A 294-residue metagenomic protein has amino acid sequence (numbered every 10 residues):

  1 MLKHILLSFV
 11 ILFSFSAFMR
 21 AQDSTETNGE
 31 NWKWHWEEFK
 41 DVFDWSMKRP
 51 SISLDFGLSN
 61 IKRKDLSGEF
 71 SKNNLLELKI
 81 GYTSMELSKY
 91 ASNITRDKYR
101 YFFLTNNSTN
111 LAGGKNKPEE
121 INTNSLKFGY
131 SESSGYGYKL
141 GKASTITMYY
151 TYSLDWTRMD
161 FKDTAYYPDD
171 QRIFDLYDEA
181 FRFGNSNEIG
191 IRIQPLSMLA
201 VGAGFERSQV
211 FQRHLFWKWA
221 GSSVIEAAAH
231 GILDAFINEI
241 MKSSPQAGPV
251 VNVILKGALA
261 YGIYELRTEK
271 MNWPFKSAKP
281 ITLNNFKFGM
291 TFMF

Functional and structural regions predicted by a protein language model:
M1-T27, F294: Bacterial Sec-dependent N-terminal signal peptides
Q22-T95, L111, R267-F294: Short glycine/proline- and aromatic-enriched beta-strand/turn motifs that initiate or cap beta-hairpins
F43, I61-S71, T105-K127, T157-G184 (+3 more regions): Extracellular/periplasm-exposed beta-strand and loop segments of Gram-negative cell-envelope proteins, dominated by
K48-L54, S92-F102, I146-L154, F183-N185 (+2 more regions): Transmembrane beta-strands of outer-membrane beta-barrel proteins
L54-L58, L76-K89, L126-Y138, Y152-W156 (+3 more regions): Residues on the lipid-exposed face of transmembrane beta-strands in outer-membrane beta-barrel proteins
I94-N110, L126-F128, E132-S134, L154-W156: Acidic, polar low-complexity intrinsically disordered regions
S133-R158, Y167-L176: Eukaryote-skewed repeat-based solenoidal scaffolds used as protein-protein interaction platforms, primarily
L196-F294: Predominantly the C-terminal beta-signal and adjacent terminal strand-loop region of outer-membrane beta-barrel
